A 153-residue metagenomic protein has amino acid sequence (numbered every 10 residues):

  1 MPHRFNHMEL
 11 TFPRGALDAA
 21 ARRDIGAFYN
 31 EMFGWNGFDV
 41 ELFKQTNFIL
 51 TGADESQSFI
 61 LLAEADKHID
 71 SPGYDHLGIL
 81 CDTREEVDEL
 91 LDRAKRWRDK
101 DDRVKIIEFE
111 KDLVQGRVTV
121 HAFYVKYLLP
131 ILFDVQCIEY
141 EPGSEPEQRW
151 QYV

Functional and structural regions predicted by a protein language model:
M1-H7, W97-V153: Vicinal oxygen chelate
N6-D18, I69-R96, H121-K126: Vicinal oxygen chelate
L10-Q57, W150-Q151: Core segments of cupin and vicinal oxygen chelate
F12-R14, A63-D66, E110: Short, well-ordered turn and helix-capping elements at secondary-structure junctions
W35-G73, V125, I131-E139: Conserved short beta-strand elements that form part of the metal-binding/catalytic scaffold of enzyme active sites
D54-A65, D88-V104: A short, terminal or domain-edge coil/loop segment
I60-D82, P146-V153: A signal for specific C-terminal beta-sheet/loop modules enriched in small/flexible residues with GP/PG/PP motifs
